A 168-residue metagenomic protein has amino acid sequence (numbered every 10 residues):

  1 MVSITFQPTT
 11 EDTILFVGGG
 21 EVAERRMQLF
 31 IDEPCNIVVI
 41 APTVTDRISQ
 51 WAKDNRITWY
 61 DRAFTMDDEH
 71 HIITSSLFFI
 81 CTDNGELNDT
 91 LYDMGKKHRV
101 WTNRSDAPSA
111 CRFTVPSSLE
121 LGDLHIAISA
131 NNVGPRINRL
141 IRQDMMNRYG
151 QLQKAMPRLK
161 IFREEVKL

Functional and structural regions predicted by a protein language model:
M1-W51: Hydrophobic, well-ordered beta-alpha structural blocks that scaffold small-molecule cofactor pockets
G20-V22, E86, N132: Residue-level detector of alpha-helix initiation sites
N55, I73-L77: Short acidic/histidine-rich motifs immediately flanking catalytic phosphotransfer sites in two-component signaling
I57-A63: Conserved SAM-binding strand-loop segment of SAM-dependent methyltransferases
T65-T74: Short amphipathic alpha-helix with an adjacent loop that forms part of the alpha/beta core around
S76-T82, F113-N132: Short basic, glycine-rich beta-strand/loop surfaces that mediate nucleic-acid
L77-T82, N88-T114: ADP-ribose/adenylate-binding Rossmann-like module
L121, A130-L168: An accessory alpha-helical subdomain
